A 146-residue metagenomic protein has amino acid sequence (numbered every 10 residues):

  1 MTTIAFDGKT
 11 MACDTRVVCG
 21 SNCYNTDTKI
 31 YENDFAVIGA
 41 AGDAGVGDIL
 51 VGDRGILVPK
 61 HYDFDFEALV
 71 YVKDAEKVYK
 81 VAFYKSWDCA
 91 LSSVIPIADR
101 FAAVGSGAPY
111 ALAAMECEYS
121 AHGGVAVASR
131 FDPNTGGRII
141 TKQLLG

Functional and structural regions predicted by a protein language model:
M1-G146: N-terminal nucleophile
